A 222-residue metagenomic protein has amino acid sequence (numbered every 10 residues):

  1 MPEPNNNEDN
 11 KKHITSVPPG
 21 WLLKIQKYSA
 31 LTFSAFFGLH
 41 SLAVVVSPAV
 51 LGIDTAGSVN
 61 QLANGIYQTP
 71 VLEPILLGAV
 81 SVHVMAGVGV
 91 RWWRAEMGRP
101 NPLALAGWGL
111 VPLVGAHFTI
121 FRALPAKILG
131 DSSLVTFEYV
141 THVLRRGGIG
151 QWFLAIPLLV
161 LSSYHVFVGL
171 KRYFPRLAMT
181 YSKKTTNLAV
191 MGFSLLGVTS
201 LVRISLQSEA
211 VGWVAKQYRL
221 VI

Functional and structural regions predicted by a protein language model:
M1-I222: Membrane-embedded alpha-helical bundles that constitute the cytochrome b-like, heme-associated redox core of multi-pass
